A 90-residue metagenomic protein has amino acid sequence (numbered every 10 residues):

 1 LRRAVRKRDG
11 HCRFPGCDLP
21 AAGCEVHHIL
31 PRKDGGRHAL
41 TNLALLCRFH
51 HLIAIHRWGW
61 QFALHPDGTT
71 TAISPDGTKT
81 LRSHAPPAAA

Functional and structural regions predicted by a protein language model:
L1-A90: A detector for short metal-coordination/catalytic motifs
